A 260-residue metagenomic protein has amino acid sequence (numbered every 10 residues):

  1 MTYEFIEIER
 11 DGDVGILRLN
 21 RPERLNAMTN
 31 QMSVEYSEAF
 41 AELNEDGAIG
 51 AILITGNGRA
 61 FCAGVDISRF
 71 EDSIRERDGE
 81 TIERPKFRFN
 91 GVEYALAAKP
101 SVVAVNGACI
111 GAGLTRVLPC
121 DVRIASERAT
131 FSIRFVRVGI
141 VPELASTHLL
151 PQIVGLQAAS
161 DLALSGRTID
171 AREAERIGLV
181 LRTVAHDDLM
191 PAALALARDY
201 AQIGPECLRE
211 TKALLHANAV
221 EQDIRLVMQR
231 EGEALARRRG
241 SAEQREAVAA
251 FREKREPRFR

Functional and structural regions predicted by a protein language model:
M1-N57: Conserved CoA-thioester-binding segment of acyl-CoA-metabolizing enzymes
L17, R21, Y36, I54 (+6 more regions): Terminal peptide-recognition signature
P22, E42, I124-T130, V180-Q229 (+3 more regions): C-terminal long alpha-helix characteristic of the crotonase
S33-S37, A41, E45, I67-N106: An acidic, glycine-rich surface segment that forms the CoA-thioester-binding/catalytic face of crotonase-fold enzymes
G64, R88, G111, V141 (+3 more regions): Glycine-rich phosphate-binding loop at the start of an alpha helix
E93-V138: Glycine-rich beta-to-alpha active-site loop
A112-R123, E127-R128, S146, A171-E173 (+2 more regions): Active-site-proximal glycine-rich helix-loop-beta segment
H148-Q157: Hydrophobic, secondary-structure "cap" segments at the distal end of domains
